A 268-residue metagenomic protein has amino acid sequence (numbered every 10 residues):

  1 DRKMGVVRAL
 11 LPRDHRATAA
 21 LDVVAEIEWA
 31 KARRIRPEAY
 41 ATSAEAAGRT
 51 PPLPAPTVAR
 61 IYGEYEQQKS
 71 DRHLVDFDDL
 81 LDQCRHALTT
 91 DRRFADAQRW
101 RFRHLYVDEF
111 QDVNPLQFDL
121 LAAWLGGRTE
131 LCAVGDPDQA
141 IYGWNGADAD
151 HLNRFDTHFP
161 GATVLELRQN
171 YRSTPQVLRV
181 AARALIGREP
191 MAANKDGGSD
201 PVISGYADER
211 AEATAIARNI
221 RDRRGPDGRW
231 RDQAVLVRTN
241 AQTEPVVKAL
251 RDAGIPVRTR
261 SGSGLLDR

Functional and structural regions predicted by a protein language model:
D1-A39, R49, L53, R60 (+3 more regions): Conserved P-loop NTPase-based nucleic-acid remodeling module centered on helicase motor cores
M4, D148-L152, A213: Amphipathic alpha-helical segments in well-structured domains
R8, A122, N153, T214 (+1 more regions): A cross-family signal for key residues in well-ordered alpha-helices that form functional helical elements
I27, R49-R154, E166-S173: Conserved helicase NTPase motor core
A97-Q98, A123-G127, D156-P160, N194-D196 (+1 more regions): Conserved catalytic network of the ASCE P-loop NTPase/AAA+ motor domain
D136-Q139, G262-R268: Glycine-rich loop motifs involved in handling phospho/adenylate chemistry
P160-T163, R168-T259, G264-L266: Helicase P-loop NTPase motor core
